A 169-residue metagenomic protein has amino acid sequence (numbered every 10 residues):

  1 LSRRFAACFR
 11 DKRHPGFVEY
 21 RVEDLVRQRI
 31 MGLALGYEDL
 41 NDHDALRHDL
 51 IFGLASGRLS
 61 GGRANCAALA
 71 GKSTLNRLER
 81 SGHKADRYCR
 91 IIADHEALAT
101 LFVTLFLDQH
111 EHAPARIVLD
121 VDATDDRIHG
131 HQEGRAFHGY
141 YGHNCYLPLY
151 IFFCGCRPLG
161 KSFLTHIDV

Functional and structural regions predicted by a protein language model:
L1-V169: Dynamic "connector" segments at or just before major functional cores
